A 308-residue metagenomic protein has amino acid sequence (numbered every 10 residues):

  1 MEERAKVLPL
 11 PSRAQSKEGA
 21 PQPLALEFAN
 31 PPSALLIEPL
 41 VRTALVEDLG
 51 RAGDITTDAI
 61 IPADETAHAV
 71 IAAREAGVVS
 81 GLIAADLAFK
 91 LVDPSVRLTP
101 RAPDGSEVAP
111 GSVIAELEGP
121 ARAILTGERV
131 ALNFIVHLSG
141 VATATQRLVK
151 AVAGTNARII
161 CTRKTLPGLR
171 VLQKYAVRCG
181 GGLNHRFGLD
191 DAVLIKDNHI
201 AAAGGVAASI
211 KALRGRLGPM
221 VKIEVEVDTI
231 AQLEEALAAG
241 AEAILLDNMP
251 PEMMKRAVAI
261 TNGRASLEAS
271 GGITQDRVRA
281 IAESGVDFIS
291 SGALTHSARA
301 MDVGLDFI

Functional and structural regions predicted by a protein language model:
E2, K6-P11, A20-A239, A243 (+5 more regions): Acidic/glycine-rich phosphate/pyrophosphate-binding loops and surrounding catalytic core that coordinate Mg2+
N248: C-terminal active-site rim and adjoining tail of enzyme catalytic domains
G304-I308: Active-site loop ensemble at the mouth of alpha/beta enzyme cores that anchors a bound cofactor
